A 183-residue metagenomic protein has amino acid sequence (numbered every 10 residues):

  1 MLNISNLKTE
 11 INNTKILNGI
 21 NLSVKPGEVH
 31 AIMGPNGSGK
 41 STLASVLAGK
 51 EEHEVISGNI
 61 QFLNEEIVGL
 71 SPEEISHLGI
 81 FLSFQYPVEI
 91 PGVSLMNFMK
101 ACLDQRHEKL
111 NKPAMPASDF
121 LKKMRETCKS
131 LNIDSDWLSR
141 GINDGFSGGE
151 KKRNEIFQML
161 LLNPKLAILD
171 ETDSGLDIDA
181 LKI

Functional and structural regions predicted by a protein language model:
L2-I4, L17: Conserved structural motif at the start of ABC-family nucleotide-binding domains
T14-L17, E74, K182: Short coil-to-beta microelement around the adenine-binding A-loop and adjacent beta1/P-loop entry of ABC ATPase
M33-P35: The feature captures the beta-strand-to-loop junction immediately N-terminal to the Walker
L43, E155-I156, L176: Hydrophobic anchor residue at the start of the ABC signature
N59-I75, N143: ABC ATPase NBD Q-loop/coupling interface
V88-K165: ABC-family P-loop ATPase nucleotide-binding domains
I168-T172, D179: Walker B catalytic motif
